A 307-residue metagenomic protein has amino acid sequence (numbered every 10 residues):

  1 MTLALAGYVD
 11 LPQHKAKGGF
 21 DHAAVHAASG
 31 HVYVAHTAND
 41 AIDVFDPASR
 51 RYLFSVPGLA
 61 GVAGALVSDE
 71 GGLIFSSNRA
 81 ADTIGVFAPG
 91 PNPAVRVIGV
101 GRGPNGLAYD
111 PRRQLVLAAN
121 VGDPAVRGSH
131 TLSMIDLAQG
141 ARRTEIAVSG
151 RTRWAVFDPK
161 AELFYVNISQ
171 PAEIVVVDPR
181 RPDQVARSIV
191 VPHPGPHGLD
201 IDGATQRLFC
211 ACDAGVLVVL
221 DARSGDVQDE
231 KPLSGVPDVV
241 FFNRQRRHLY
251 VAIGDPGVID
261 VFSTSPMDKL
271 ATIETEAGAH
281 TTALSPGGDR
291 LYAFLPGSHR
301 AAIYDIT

Functional and structural regions predicted by a protein language model:
M1-T307: Predominantly soluble domains enriched in secretory-pathway, periplasmic, or organellar proteins
